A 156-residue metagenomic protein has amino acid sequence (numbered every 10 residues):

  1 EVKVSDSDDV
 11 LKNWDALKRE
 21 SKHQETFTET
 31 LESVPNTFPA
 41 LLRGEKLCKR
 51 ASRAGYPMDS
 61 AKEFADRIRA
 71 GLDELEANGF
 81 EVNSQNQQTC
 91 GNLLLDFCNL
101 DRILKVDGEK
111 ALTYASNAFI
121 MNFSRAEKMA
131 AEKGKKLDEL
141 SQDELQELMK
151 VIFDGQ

Functional and structural regions predicted by a protein language model:
E1-Q156: Flexible "arm" and connector segments at domain edges
